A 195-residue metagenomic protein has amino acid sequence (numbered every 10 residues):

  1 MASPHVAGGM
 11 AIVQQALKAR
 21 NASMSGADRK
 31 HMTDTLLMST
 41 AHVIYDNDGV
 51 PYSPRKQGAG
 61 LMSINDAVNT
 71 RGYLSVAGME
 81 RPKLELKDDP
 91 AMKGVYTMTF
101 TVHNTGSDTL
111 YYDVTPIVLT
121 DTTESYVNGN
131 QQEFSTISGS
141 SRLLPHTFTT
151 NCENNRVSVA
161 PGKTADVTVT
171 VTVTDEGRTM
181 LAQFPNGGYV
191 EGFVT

Functional and structural regions predicted by a protein language model:
M1, A7-G9, Q14, R29 (+4 more regions): Mobile, glycine-rich extracellular loop/lid and propeptide segments that shape or gate substrate/ligand access
M1-G49, T179: Hydrolase catalytic cores
H5, G94-T101, L110, S158-T172: Short Pro-Gly-centered flexible turn/kink motifs
G58, Y96-N104, V169, G192-T195: Buried hydrophobic-core signal for structured, non-transmembrane domains
I64-L110, T115-V118, V127, R156 (+2 more regions): Beta-sheet-dominated interaction scaffolds and their linkers
G106-H146: Short acidic, flexible loop segments centered on an aromatic residue
N130-L181: Intrinsically disordered, low-complexity Pro/Gly/Ser/Thr-rich segments with frequent PxxP/GP/PP motifs and embedded
D175-F193: Short glycine/proline/serine/threonine-rich loop/turn segments at secondary-structure transition edges
